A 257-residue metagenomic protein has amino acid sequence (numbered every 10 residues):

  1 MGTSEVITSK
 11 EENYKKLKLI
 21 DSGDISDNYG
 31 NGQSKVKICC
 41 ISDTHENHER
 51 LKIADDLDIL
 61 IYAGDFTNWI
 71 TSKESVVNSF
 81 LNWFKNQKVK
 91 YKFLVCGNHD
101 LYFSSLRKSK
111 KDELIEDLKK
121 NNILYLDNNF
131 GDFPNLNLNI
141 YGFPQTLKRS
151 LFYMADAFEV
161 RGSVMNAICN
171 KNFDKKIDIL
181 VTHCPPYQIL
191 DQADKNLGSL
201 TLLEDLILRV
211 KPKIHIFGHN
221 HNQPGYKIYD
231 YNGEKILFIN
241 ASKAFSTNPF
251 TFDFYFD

Functional and structural regions predicted by a protein language model:
M1-C40, T44-E49: Acidic, histidine-bearing metal-coordination/catalytic regions of metal-dependent phosphoesterases
N28-I38, F130-G142, K175, I179 (+2 more regions): Beta-strand-turn-beta hairpins that frame and shape the catalytic cleft of phosphate-ester-processing enzymes
I38-C40, I59-G64, F93, I140-G142 (+2 more regions): Structural motif
I41, E46-P134: Core catalytic region of metal-dependent phosphoesterases/phosphodiesterases, especially metallo-beta-lactamase-like
S42-E46, D65-T67, N98-D100, N129-F130 (+4 more regions): Active-site metal-binding loops of divalent metal-dependent hydrolases
T67, F173-K211: Active-site-proximal segments of metal-dependent phosphoesterases and phosphodiesterases across multiple
S75-F80, K110-D112, R161-M165, D194-E204: Charged helix-capping and loop-helix junction motifs
P134-L136, D205-R209, I214, H221-D257: Binuclear metal-dependent phosphoesterase catalytic core
